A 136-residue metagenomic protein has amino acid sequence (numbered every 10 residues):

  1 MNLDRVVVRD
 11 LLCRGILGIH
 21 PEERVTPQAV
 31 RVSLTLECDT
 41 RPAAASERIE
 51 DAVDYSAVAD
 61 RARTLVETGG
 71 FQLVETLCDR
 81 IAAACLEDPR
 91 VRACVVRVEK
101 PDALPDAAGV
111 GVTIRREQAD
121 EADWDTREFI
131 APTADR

Functional and structural regions predicted by a protein language model:
M1-R136: N-terminal, polar/charged subdomain of small-to-medium soluble alpha/beta proteins
